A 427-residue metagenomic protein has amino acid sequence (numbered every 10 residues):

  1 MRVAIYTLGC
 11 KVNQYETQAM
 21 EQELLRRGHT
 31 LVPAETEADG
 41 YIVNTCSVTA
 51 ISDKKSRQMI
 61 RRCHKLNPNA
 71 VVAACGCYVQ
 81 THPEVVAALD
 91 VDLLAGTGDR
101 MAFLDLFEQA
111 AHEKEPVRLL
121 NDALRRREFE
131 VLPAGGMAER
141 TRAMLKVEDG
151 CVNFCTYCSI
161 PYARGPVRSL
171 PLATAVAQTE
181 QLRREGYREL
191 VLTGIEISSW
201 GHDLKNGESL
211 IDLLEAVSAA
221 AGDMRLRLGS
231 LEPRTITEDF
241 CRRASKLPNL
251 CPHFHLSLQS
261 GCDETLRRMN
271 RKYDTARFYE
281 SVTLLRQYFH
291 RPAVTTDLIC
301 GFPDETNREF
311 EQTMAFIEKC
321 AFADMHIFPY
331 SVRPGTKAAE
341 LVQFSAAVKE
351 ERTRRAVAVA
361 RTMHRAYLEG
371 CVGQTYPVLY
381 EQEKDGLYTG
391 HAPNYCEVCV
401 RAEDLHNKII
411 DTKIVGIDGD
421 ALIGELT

Functional and structural regions predicted by a protein language model:
M1-W200, D239, A244, L250 (+7 more regions): Proteins enriched for Cys/Gly/acidic motifs involved in redox and nucleic-acid/cofactor modification
R2, E189, R225-R227, H253-H255 (+4 more regions): Residues at or immediately flanking beta-strands
S47-S52, Y187-D212, A216-A220, L231-D239 (+2 more regions): Conserved glycine-rich "GG(E/T)P / GGGxP" loop and the immediately following alpha-helix in the radical SAM core
P83, G194-L204, T235-D239, L258-M269 (+5 more regions): Flexible glycine/acidic-rich beta-alpha junction loops that bind and position SAM and/or redox cofactors in anaerobic
R184, I211-L226, T237-T296: Radical SAM/AdoMet-radical enzyme domain recognition
L192, L228, L256, D297 (+5 more regions): Conserved, mostly hydrophobic/aromatic
K205-S218, E238-P252, E305-F322, A347-E351 (+1 more regions): Short, electropositive alpha-helical surface patch
A339-T427: Terminal RNA-binding accessory module
